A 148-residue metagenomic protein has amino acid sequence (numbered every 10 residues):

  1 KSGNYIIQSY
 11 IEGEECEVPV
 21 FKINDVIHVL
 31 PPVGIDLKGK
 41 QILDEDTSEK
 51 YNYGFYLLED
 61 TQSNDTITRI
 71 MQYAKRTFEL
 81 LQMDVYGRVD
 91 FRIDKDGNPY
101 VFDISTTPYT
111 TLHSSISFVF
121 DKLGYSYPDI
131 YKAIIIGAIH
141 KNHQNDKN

Functional and structural regions predicted by a protein language model:
K1-D65, N98-Y100: Phosphate-binding site of ATP-dependent enzymes
S2-N4, E49-D96, D146: A long amphipathic alpha-helix within ATP-dependent nucleotide-binding catalytic cores
V18, E79-T110, F120: Conserved metal-phosphate-binding beta-hairpin within the catalytic cores of diverse ATP-dependent phosphoryl-transfer
K40-E45, T110-V119: A short, polar/charged loop-to-alpha-helix boundary motif
I116-P128: Short, flexible active-site recognition loops that position polar ligands and cofactors
I130-N148: Cysteine/selenocysteine-centered motifs that mediate thiol-based redox chemistry or coordinate metal-sulfur cofactors
